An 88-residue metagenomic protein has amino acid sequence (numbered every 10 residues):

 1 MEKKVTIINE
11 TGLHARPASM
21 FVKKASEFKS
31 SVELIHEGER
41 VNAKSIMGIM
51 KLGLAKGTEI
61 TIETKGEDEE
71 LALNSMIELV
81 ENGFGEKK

Functional and structural regions predicted by a protein language model:
M1-K3: Absolute protein N-terminus
T6-M47, K51-G57: Compact, glycine-rich, soluble single-domain proteins
A55-K88: C-terminal structural segments of small proteins and small subunits
